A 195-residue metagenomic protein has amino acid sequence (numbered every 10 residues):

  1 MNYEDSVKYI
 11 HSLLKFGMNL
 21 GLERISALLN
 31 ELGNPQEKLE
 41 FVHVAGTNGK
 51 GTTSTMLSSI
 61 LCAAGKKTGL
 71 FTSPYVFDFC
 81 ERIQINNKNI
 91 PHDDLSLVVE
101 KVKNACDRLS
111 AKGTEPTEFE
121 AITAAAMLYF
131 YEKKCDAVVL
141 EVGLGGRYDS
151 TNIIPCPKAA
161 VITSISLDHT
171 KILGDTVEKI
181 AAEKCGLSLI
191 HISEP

Functional and structural regions predicted by a protein language model:
M1-N48, T52-K67, V76-D78: N-terminal leader/targeting and accessory segments in enzymes
I10, T47, T68, V139 (+2 more regions): Residue-level signal for inorganic ion chemistry
S12, G174, A182, E194: Phosphate-coordinating loops and pocket residues in cytosolic domains that bind phosphorylated ligands
L22, S26-E37, A63-P155, K171-G174 (+1 more regions): ATP-dependent carboxylate-amine ligase catalytic core
C156-S164: Inter-motif core of Ras-like GTPase G domains
L167: Active-site loop-to-helix "anion-binding N-cap" substructures in soluble metabolic enzymes
C185: Bacterial c-di-GMP phosphodiesterase catalytic domain signature
S188-P195: Residue-level detector of conserved catalytic or cofactor/ligand-binding positions in enzyme active sites
